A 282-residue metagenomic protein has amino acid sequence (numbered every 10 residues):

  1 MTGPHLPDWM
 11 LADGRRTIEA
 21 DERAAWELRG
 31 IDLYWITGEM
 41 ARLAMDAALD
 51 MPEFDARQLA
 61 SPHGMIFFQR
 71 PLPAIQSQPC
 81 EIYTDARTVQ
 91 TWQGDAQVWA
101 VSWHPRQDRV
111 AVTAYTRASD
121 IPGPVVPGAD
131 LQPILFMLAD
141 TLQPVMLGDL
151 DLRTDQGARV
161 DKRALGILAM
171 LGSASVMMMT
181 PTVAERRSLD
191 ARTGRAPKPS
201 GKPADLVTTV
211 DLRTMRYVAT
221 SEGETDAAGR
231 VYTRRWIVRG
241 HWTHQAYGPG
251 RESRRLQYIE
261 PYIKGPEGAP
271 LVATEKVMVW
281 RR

Functional and structural regions predicted by a protein language model:
M1-V218: Intrinsically disordered, low-complexity regulatory segments
L165-I167, G172-R282: Conformational-control "hinges and anchors"
